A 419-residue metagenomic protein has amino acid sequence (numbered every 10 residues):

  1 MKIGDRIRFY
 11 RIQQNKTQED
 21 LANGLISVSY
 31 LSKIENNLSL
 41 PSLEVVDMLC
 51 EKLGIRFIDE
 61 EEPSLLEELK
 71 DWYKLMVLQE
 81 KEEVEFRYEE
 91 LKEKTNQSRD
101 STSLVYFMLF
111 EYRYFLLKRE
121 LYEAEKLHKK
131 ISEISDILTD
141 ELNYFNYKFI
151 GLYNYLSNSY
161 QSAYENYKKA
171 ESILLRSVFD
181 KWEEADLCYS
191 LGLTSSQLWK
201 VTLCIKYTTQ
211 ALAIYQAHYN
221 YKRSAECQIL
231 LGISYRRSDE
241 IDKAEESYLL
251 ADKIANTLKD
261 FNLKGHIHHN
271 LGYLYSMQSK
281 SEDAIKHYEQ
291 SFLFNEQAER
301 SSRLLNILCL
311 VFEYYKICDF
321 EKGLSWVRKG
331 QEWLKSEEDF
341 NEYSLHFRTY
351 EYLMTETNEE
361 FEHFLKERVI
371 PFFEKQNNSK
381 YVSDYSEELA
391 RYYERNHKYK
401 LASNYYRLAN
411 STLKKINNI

Functional and structural regions predicted by a protein language model:
Q14, L78, K118, S157 (+10 more regions): Structural motif corresponding to the intra-repeat A-B loop/turn of tetratricopeptide repeats
N15-K33: Short alpha-helical DNA-recognition segment
S42-D59: DNA major-groove recognition helix of helix-turn-helix/homeodomain DNA-binding modules
D71, E111, I150, L191 (+7 more regions): Structural register within alpha-helical repeat arrays
L75, F115, Y147, N154 (+10 more regions): Residue at a conserved register position within TPR or TPR-like alpha-solenoid repeats
V84, A124, A163, C204 (+5 more regions): Single-residue signature of alpha-solenoid repeat helices
E89-N96, H128-D136, K168-V178, T209-N220 (+7 more regions): Amphipathic alpha-helical segments of tetratricopeptide repeats
R99-V105, L138-Y147, F179-D186, Y219-E226 (+6 more regions): Alpha-solenoid helical repeat architecture
